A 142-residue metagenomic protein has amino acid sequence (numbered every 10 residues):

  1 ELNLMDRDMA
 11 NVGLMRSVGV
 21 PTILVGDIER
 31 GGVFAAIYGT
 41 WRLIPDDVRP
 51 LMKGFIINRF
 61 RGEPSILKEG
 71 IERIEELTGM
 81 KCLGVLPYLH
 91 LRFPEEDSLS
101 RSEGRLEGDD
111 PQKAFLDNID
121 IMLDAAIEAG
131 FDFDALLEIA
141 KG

Functional and structural regions predicted by a protein language model:
N3-D8, D27, F34, Y38-G142: C-terminal lobe/tail of nucleotide-utilizing enzymes
D6-E29: Inter-motif core of Ras-like GTPase G domains
